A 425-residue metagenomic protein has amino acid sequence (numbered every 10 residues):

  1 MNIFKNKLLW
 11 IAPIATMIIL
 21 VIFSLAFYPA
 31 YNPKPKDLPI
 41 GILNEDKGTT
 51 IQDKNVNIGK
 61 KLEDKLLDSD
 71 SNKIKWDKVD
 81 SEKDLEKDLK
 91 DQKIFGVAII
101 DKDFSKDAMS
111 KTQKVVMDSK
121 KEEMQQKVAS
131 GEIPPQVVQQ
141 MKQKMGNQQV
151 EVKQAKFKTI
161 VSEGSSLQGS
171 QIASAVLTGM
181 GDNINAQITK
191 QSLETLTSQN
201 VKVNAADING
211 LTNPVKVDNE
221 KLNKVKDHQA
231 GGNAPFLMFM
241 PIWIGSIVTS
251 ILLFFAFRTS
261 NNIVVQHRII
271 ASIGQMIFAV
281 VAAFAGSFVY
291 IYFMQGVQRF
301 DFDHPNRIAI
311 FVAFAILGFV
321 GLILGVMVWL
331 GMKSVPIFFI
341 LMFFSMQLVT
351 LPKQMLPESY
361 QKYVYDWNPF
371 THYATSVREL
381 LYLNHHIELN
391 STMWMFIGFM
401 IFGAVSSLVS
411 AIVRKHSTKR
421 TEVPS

Functional and structural regions predicted by a protein language model:
N2-A230, V423-S425: Extracytoplasmic/periplasmic domains immediately adjacent to an N-terminal transmembrane anchor in multi-pass membrane
W10-A12, G231-P241, I270-F278, R307-A309 (+1 more regions): Transmembrane alpha-helices of multi-pass eukaryotic membrane proteins
L20-Y28, G245-A256, Q347, L351 (+1 more regions): Membrane-embedded alpha-helices of multi-pass membrane proteins, especially ion channels and transporters
D218-W243, Q266-R268: Cytosolic-side membrane-insertion boundary helix
N233-A256, I401-F402: Selective detector of the "anchor" transmembrane alpha-helix that sits immediately C-terminal
G245-F288, Y292-Q298: Juxtamembrane interface at the cytosolic side of transmembrane helices
M276, V281, V289-S425: Membrane-spanning alpha-helical segments of multipass transporters and channels
